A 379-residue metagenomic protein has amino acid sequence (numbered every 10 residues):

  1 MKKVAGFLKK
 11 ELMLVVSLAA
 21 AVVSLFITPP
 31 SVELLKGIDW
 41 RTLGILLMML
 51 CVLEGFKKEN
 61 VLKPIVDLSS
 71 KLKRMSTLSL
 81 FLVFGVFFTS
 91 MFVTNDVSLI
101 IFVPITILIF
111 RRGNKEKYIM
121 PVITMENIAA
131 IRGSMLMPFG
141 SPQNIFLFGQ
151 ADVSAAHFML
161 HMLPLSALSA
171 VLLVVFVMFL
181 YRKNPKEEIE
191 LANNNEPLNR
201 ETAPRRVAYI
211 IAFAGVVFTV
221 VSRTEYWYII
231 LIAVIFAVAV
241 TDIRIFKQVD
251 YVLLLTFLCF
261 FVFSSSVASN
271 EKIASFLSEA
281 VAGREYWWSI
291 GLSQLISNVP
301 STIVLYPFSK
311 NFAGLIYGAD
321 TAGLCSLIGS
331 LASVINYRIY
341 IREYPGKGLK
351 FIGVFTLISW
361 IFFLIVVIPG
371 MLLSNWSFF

Functional and structural regions predicted by a protein language model:
K2, A156-E201, S333-F379: Juxtamembrane and boundary regions of transmembrane helices in multi-pass small-molecule transporters and channels
K2-E33, L43-N60, L180-N184, G215-R244 (+3 more regions): Structural signal for alpha-helical transmembrane segments and their membrane-water exit/capping regions in multi-pass
V4-K10, S31-T42, V153-L165, N199-A203 (+5 more regions): Interfacial loop-to-helix junctions that mark the boundaries of transmembrane helices in multi-pass membrane
S17-S24, L46-M49, K73-F84, E126-M137 (+4 more regions): Small-residue-rich segments of transmembrane alpha-helices in multi-pass membrane proteins, especially helix faces
G37, E59, K63-L68, I211-K310: Transmembrane helical segments that form the transport core of multi-pass membrane transport proteins
W40-T42, K71-F84, R112-I123, P204-A208 (+2 more regions): Membrane-interfacial loop-to-helix junctions in multi-pass transporters
E54-N60, S90-I101, G133-P142, I290-L305 (+1 more regions): Short helix-coil transition sites and intra-membrane helix breaks within transmembrane domains of multi-pass
V83-F84, F88-R132, F146, I303-Y317 (+2 more regions): Hydrophobic transmembrane alpha-helices that form the pore/transport pathway of multi-pass ion and small-solute
